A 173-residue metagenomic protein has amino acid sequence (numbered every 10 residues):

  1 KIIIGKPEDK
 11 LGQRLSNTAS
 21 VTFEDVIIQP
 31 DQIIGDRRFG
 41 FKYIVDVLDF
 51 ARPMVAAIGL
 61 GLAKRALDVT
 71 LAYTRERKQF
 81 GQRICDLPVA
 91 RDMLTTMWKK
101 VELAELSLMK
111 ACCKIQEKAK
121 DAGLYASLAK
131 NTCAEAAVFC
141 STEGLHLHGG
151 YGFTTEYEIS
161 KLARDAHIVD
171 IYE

Functional and structural regions predicted by a protein language model:
K1-D68, A72, Q82, I171: FAD-binding core of flavoproteins
D36-R37, D86, K118, T155: Residue-level signature of the cytosolic catalytic core of signaling kinases
D46, F50, H148-E173: Glycine-rich phosphate/cofactor-binding loops in nucleotide/flavin-utilizing enzymes
F50, A57, I84, P88-R91 (+1 more regions): Heptad-repeat register of long alpha-helical coiled-coils used for dimerization/oligomerization in large scaffolding
L71, R75-D86, W98-T132, L145-G150: C-terminal helix-coil-helix/basic helical segment that borders enzyme active sites and/or dimer interfaces and provides
V89-D92, A122-A129, R164-I171: Short beta-alpha connecting loops at secondary-structure transitions that line or flank enzyme active sites
A136-G144: Hydrophobic alpha-helical segments of membrane proteins
